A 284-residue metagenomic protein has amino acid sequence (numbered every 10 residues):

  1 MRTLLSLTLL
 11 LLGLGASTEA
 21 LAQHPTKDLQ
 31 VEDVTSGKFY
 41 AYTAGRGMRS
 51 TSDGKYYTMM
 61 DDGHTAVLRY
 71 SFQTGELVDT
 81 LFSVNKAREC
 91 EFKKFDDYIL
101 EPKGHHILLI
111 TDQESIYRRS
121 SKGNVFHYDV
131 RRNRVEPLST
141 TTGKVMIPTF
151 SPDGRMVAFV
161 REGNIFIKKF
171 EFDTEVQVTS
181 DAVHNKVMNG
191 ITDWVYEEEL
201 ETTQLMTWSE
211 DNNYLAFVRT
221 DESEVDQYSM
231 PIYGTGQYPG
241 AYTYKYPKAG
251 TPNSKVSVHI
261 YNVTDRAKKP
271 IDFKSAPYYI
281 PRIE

Functional and structural regions predicted by a protein language model:
M1-K27: Bacterial Sec-dependent N-terminal signal peptides
A22-E284: Beta-propeller folds
